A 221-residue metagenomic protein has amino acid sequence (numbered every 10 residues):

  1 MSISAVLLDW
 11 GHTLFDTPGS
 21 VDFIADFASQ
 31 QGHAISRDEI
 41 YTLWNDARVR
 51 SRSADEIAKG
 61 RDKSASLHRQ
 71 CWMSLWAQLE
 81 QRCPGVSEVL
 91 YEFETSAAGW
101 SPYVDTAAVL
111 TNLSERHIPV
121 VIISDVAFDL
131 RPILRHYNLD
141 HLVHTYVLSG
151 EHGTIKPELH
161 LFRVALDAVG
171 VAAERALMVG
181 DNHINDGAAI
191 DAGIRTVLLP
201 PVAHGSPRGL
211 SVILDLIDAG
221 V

Functional and structural regions predicted by a protein language model:
M1-L8, D38, R82-V86, A107 (+3 more regions): Asp-based, Mg2+/Mn2+-dependent phosphohydrolase catalytic module
S2-V104: N-terminal helical cap/lid subdomain that shapes the substrate entry/recognition surface in HAD-like hydrolases
A34, R50, P119-V120, D140: A general structural signal for well-ordered secondary-structure junctions
